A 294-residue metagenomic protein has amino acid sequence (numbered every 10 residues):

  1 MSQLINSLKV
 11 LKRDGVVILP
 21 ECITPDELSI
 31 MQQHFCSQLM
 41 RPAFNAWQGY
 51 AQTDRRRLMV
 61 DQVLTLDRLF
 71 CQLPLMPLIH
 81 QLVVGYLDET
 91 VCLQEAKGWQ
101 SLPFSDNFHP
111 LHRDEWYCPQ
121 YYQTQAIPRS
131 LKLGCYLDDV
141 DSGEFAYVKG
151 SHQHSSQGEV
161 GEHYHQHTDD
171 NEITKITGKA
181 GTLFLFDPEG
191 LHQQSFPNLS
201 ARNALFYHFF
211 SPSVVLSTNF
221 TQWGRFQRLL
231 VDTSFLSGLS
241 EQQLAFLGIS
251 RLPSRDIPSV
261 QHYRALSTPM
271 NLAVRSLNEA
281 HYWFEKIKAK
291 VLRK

Functional and structural regions predicted by a protein language model:
M1-R13, P20-Y122: Non-heme Fe(II)-dependent double-stranded beta-helix
I23-P25, G98-P103, W116, D138-S142 (+3 more regions): Short, solvent-exposed loop/turn segments at secondary-structure junctions
D67-Q72, D169-I173, Q194: Active-site rim elements
A96-G98, L133-C135, L205-F209: A structural signal for short, well-ordered beta-strand segments
N107-K175, L216-T221: Catalytic core of non-heme Fe(II) oxygenases with the double-stranded beta-helix
T177-L191: Conserved metal-binding segment of the jelly-roll/cupin
G190-L191, S195-K294: Non-heme Fe(II)/2-oxoglutarate
